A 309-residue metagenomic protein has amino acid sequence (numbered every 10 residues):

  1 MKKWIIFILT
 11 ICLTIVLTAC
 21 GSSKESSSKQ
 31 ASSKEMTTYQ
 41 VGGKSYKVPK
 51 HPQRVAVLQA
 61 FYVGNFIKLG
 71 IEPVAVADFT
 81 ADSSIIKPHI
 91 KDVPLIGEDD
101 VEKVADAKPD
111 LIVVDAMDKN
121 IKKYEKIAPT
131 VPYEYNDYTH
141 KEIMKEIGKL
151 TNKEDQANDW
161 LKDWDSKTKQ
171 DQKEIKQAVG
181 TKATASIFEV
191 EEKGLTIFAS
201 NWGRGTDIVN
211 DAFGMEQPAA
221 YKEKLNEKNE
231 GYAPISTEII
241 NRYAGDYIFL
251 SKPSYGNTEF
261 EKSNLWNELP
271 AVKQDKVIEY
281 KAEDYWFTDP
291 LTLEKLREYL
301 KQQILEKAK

Functional and structural regions predicted by a protein language model:
W4-F7, A19-L58, N158-F188, K252-N257 (+2 more regions): Bacterial Sec-exported substrate-binding components of ABC uptake systems
T14-L17: Bacterial Sec-type N-terminal signal peptides, specifically the leucine/valine-rich hydrophobic h-region
V41-G43, K91-E102, E227-T237: Short helix-initiation/N-cap motifs at beta->coil->alpha
Q59-A105: A short, structured surface patch at a secondary-structure boundary
T80-D82, I197-G231: Alpha-helical, coiled-coil/dimerization segments enriched in small aliphatic residues
V101, K108-V113, P129, T237-I240 (+1 more regions): Proline-aspartate-enriched helix->loop->beta-strand connector
K122-N158, G180, E261-K281: Charged, glycine-enriched surface loops/patches that mediate electrostatic binding to polyanionic ligands
Y243-K309: Structured C-terminal subdomain patch of bacterial secreted/periplasmic proteins
